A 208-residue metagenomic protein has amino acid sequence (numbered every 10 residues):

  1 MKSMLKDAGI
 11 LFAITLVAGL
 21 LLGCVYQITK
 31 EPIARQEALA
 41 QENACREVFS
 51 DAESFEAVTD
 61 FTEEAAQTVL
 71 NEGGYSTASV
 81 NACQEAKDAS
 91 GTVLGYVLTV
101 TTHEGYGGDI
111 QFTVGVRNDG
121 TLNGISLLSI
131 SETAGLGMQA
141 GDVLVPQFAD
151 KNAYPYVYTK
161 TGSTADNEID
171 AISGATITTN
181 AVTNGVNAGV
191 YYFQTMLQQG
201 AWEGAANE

Functional and structural regions predicted by a protein language model:
K2-E208: Flexible, solvent-exposed loop/hinge segments and secondary-structure transition points
